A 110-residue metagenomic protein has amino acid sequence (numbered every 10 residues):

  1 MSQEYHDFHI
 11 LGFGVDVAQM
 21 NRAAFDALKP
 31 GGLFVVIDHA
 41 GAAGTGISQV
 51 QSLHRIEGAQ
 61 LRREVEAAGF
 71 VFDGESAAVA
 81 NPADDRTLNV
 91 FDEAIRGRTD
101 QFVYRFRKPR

Functional and structural regions predicted by a protein language model:
M1-A18: A short SAM/SAH-binding and catalytic strip from SAM-dependent methyltransferases
M1-S2, L33-I37, E64, D73-E75: Structural recognition of the beta-strand scaffold that forms the well-ordered cores of secreted hydrolase catalytic
E4-F8, A40-G44, V71, A78-A83: Solvent-exposed loop/turn segments at secondary-structure junctions within structured extracellular/periplasmic domains
I10-V15, H39, G46-Q49, D84-D85: Short, solvent-exposed loop/turn and secondary-structure capping segments
G14-P30: A short glycine-rich, Lys/Arg-flanked "PGG" loop and its adjoining helix->strand segment in the class I
N21, G31-A40: Conserved beta-strand signature within the Rossmann-like core of class I S-adenosyl-L-methionine
G46-E75: Conserved Class I S-adenosyl-L-methionine
A68, A83-R110: Core SAM-dependent methyltransferase catalytic element
